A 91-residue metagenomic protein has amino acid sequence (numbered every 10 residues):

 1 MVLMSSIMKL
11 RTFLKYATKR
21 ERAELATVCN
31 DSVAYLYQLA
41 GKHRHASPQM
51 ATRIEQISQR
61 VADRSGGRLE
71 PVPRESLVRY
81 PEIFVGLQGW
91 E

Functional and structural regions predicted by a protein language model:
M1-I7, Q38-L39, R44-T52, Q56 (+1 more regions): Short, charged recognition helix plus adjacent turn of helix-turn-helix-like nucleic-acid-binding domains
M4-V28, W90: Short basic helix-loop element that most often maps to the first helix and adjoining turn of HTH DNA-binding modules
T12-K15, A34-L36, R79: Intrinsically disordered, low-complexity N-terminal regions enriched in serine/proline/glycine with scattered basic
K19-Q38, Q49: Short alpha-helical DNA-recognition segment
